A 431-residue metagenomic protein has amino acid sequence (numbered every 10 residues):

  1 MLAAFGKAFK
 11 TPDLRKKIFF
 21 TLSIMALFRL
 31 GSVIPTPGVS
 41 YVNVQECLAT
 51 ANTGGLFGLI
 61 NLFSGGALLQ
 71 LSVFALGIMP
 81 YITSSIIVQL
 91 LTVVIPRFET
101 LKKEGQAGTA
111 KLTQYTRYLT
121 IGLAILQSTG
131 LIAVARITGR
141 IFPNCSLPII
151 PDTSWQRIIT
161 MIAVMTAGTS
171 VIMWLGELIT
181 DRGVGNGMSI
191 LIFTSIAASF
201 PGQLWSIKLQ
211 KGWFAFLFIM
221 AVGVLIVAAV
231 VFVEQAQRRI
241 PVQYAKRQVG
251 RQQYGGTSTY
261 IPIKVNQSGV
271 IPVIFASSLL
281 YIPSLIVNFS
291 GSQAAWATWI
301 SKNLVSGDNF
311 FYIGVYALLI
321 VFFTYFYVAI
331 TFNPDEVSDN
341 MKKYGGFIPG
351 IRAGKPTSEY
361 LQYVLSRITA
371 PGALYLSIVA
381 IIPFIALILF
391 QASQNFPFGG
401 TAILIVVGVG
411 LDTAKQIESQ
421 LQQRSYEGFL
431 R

Functional and structural regions predicted by a protein language model:
M1-K102, A107-R431: N-terminal cationic and glycine-rich segments that engage phosphates or anionic surfaces
